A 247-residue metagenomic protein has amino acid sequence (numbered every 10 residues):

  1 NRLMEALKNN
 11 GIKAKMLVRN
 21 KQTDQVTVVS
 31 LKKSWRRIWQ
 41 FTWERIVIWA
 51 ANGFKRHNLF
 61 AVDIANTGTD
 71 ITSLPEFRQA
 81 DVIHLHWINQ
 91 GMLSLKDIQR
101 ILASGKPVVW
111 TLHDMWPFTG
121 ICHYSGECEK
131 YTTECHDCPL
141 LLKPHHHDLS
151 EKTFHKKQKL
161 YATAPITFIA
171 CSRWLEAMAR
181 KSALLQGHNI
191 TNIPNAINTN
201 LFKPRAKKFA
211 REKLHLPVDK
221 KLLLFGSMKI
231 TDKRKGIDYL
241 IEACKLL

Functional and structural regions predicted by a protein language model:
N1-K32, R78, S104-P107, K245: N-terminal subdomain of nucleotide-sugar transferases
N1-R2, Q90, T231-K235: A short, glycine/small-residue-rich beta-strand->loop->alpha-helix junction that serves as a flexible
Q25-L31, D97, G120-S125, K130 (+3 more regions): Short aromatic-enriched loop/helix-cap "lid" or pocket-rim segments at secondary-structure transitions that line
V28-T69, L141-L149: A short, charged, and often flexible helix/loop element on the N-terminal side of the glycosyltransferase catalytic
T72-L93, K106-H113: Short N-terminal targeting/anchoring amphipathic segment
R100-A103, H123-E127, Q158-A164, L185: A conserved, positively charged/aromatic
P117, T132-K207, R211-L216, L222 (+1 more regions): Donor nucleotide-sugar binding/catalytic pocket of nucleotide-sugar-dependent glycosyltransferases
P217-K235, I241-C244: Conserved donor-binding/catalytic core segment of Leloir-type glycosyltransferases
